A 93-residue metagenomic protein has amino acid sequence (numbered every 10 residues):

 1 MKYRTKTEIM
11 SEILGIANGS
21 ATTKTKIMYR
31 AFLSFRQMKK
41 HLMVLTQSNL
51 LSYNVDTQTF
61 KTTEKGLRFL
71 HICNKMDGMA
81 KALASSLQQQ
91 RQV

Functional and structural regions predicted by a protein language model:
M1-S11, Q37: Short alpha-helical segments that sit at the start of domains
I13-A17: Short helix-to-turn junction characteristic of helix-turn-helix DNA-binding domains, especially the helix
A21-R30: Short acidic, hydrophobic short linear motifs in intrinsically disordered regions
F32-Q47: Short amphipathic alpha-helical interaction segments
T46-V55: A short, conserved structural fragment
Q58-C73: Basic, amphipathic "hinge/linker" alpha-helix immediately C-terminal to the N-terminal HTH DNA-binding motif
N74-V93: Amphipathic alpha-helical dimerization/coiled-coil segments that flank or bridge DNA-binding/regulatory modules
